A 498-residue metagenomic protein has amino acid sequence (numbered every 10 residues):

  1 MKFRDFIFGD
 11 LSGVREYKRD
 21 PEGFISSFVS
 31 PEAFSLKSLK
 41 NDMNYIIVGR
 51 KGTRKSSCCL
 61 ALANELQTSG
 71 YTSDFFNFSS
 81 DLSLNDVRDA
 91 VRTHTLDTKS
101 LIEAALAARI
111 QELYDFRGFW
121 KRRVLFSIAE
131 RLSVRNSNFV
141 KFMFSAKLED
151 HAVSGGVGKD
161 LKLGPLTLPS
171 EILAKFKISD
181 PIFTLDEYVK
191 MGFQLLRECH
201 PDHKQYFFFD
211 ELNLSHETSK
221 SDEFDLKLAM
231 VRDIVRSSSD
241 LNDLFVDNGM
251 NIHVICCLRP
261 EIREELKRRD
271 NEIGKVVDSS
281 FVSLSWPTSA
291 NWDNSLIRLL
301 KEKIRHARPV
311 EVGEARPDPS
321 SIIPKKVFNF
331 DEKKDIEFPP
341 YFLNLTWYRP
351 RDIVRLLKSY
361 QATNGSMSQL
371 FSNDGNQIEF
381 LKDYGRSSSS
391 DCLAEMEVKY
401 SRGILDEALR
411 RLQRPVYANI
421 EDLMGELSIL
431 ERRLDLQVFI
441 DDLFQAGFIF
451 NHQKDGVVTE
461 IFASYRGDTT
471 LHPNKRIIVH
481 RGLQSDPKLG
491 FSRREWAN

Functional and structural regions predicted by a protein language model:
M1-K99, V479-W496: Walker A/P-loop-proximal flanking segment of P-loop NTPase domains
F3-F6, S12-V14, S79, D331-N498: C-terminal leucine-rich, beta-strand-based interaction scaffolds used for sensing/assembly
I7-S12, G49-G52, S80-L82, E211-H216 (+3 more regions): Short, flexible loop/turn elements at secondary-structure junctions
S26-P31, L36-N44, D186-K190, D233-S238 (+2 more regions): Short linear interaction motifs
D42-Y45, L106-I110, S215-D222, S279-S285 (+2 more regions): Glycine- and acidic
R50-Y206, S215-H216, L434, V438 (+1 more regions): P-loop NTPase nucleotide-binding core
A90, H94-D97, L113-D115, F119 (+11 more regions): Extended, hydrophobic alpha-helical segments
M191-R197, P201-F208, L212-D331: The catalytic "switch" region of P-loop NTPases
